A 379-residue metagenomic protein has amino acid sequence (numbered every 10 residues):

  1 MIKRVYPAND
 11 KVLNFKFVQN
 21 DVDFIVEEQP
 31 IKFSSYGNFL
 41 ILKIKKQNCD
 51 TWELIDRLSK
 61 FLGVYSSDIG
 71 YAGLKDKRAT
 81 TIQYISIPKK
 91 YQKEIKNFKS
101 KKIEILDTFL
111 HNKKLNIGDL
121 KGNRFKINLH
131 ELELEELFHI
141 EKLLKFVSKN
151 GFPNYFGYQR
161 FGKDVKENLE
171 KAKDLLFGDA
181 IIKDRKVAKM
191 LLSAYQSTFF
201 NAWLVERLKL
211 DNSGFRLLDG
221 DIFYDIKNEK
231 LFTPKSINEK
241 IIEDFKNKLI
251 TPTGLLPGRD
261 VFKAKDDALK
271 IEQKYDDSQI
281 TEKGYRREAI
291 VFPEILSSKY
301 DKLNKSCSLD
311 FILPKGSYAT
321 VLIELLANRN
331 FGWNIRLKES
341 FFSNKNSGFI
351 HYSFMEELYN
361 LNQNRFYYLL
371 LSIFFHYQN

Functional and structural regions predicted by a protein language model:
M1-F342, F349, F354: Non-catalytic, substrate/partner-engaging modules appended to enzymatic cores
L322, F354, N362-Q363, L371: Residues at secondary-structure transition points
F342, S347, L361-Q363, Y367-L369 (+1 more regions): Short hydrophobic targeting helices and cationic amphipathic motifs that mediate membrane/organellar targeting
L358: Cationic, low-complexity basic patches in intrinsically disordered or flexible, solvent-exposed regions
